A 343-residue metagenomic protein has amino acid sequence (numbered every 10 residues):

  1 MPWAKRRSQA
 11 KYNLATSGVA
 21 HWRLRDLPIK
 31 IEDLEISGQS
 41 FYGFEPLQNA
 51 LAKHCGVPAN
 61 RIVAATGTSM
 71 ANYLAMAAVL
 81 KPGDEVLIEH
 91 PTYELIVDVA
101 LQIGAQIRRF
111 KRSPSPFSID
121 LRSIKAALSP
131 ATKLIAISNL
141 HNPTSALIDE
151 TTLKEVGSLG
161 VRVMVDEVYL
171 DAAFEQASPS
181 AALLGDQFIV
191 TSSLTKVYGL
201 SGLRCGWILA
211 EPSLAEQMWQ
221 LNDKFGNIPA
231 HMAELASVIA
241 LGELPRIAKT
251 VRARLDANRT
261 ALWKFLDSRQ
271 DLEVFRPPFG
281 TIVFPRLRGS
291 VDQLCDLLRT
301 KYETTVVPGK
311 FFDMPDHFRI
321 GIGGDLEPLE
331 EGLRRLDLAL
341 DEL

Functional and structural regions predicted by a protein language model:
M1, A78-I137: PLP-dependent aminotransferase-like
M1-M70, L74, E243, E342-L343: N-terminal small-domain helix-loop-helix segment of the aminotransferase-like
A15, V238, L255-W263, E273-R286: Conserved glycine-rich beta-strand-loop-beta hairpin in the small C-terminal domain of fold type I
P58-I62, G83-E85, A131, D186-Q187: Short acidic capping loops at alpha-helix termini that bridge into adjacent secondary structure
D84, A105, S158-R162, E167 (+1 more regions): A short helix->loop->beta-strand "cap" motif at the edges of active sites that frequently abuts
S115-Q176: Active-site phosphate-binding strand-loop segment of PLP-dependent enzymes
D186-D256, W263, R334: Conserved core segment of the aminotransferase class I/II
L297-V306, F312-L343: PLP-dependent enzyme catalytic core of the Aspartate aminotransferase-like
